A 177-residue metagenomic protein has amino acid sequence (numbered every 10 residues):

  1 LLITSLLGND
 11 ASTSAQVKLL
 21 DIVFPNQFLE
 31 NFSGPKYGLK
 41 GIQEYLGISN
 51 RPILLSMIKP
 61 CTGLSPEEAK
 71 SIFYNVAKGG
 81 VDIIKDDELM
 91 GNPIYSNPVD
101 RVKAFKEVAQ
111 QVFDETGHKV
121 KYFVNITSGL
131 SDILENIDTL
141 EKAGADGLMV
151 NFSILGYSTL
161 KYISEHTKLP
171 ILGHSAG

Functional and structural regions predicted by a protein language model:
L1-F32: N-terminal accessory interaction module
S5-S14, L39-I42, S128-S131: Short low-complexity stretches enriched in small and charged residues
N9, E67-M90, V99-K121, T127-G177: Alpha/beta enzyme core
P25, L64-A69: Short N-terminal helix-initiation segments at or just after the protein's N-terminus
P25-G41, K103: Short N-terminal or domain-adjacent regulatory/targeting segments
G34-L64, Q110-K119, L169: N-terminal small/glycine-rich loop or linker at the start of catalytic domains across soluble metabolic enzymes
P60, I126-T127: Conserved residues at beta->alpha junctions
